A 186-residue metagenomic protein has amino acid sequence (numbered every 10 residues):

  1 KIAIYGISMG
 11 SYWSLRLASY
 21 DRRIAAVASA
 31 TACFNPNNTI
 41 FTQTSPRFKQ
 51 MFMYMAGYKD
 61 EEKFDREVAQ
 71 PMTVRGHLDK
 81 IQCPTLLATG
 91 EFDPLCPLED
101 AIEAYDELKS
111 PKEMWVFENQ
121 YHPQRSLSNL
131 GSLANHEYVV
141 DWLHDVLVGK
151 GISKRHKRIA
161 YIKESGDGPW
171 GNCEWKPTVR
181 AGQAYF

Functional and structural regions predicted by a protein language model:
K1-S8: Alpha/beta-hydrolase fold nucleophile elbow
Y5, V27-T31, F117: Alpha/beta-hydrolase-fold catalytic nucleophile elbow
R16-E67: Hydrolase active-site cap/lid region
I81-Q82, L87-T89, D93: Short beta-strand/loop motif that positions the catalytic acidic residue of the alpha/beta-hydrolase fold
C83, P97-D106: Short alpha-helix in the alpha/beta-hydrolase fold that links the catalytic acid
Y105-Q124, Y138: Catalytic histidine neighborhood in serine/cysteine hydrolases with alpha/beta-hydrolase-type architecture
S128-F186: Catalytic active-site module of serine/aspartate enzymes centered on a nucleophile-bearing elbow/loop
